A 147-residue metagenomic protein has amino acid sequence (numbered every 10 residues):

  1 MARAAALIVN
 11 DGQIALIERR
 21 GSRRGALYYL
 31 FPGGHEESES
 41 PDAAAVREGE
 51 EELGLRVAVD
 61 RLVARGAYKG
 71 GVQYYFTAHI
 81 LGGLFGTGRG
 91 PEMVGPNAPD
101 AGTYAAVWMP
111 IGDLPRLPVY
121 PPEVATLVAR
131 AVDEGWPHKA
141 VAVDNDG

Functional and structural regions predicted by a protein language model:
M1-A15, H35-E37: Conserved N-terminal beta-strand and adjoining loop/helix that marks the start of the Nudix/MutT-like hydrolase domain
I8-V9, L16, A78, W108: Conserved hydrophobic "DFG−1" position in protein kinase catalytic cores
Q13, G21, I80: Short, glycine/serine-rich, charged loops/turns that create anion-binding and catalytic segments at active sites
R23-L27: A conserved beta-turn-beta hairpin within the catalytic core of GNAT-like acetyltransferases that forms part
Y28-G34: Conserved acetyl-CoA binding element of GNAT-fold acetyltransferases
H35-A58, G66-Y120, D146: Unchanged
V119-G147: Charged phosphate-binding loop/patch that engages nucleotide di/tri-phosphates or the phosphate backbone of nucleic
